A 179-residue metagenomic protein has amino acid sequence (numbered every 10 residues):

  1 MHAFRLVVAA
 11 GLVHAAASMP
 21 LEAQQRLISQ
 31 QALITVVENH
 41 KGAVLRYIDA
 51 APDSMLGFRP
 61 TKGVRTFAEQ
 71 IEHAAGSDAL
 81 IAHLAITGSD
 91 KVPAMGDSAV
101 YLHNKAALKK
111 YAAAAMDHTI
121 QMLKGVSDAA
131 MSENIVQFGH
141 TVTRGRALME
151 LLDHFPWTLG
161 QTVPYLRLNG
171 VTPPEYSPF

Functional and structural regions predicted by a protein language model:
M1-H2: N-terminal secretory signal peptides that target proteins for export/translocation
R5-S18: Bacterial N-terminal signal peptides
L12, G76-L80, Q121, G125-D128: Glycine-rich, acidic and aromatic/proline-enriched surface loops and short helix-turn segments that act as binding
M19-Q25: Sec/Tat signal peptide C-region and signal peptidase I cleavage site
Q25-V37: N-terminal beta-strand motif that seeds the catalytic metal site of vicinal oxygen chelate
I34-E38, G42-L45, M55-G96, V136-F179: Short, contiguous alpha-helical
V44, V100-V136, V142-W157: Acidic/histidine-rich alpha-helical segments that form the ligand environment of transition-metal centers
A50-G57, L123-S132, N169-P173: Surface-exposed helix-capping loop/turn segments at secondary-structure junctions
